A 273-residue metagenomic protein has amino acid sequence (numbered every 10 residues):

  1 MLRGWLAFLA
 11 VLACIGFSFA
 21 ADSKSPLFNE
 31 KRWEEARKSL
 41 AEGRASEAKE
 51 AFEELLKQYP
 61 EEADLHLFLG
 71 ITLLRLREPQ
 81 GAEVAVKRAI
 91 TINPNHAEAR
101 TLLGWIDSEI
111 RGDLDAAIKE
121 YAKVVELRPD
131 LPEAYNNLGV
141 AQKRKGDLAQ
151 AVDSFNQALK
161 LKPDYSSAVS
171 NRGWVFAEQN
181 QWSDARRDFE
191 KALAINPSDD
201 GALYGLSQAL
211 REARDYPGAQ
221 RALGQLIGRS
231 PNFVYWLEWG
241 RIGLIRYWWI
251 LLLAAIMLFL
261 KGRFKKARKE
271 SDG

Functional and structural regions predicted by a protein language model:
L27-D64, F68-I71, R75, W105-E109: Alpha-helical segment of the N-proximal tetratricopeptide repeat
F28-N29, A63-D64, A97-E98, P132-E133 (+4 more regions): Helix-start (N-cap) detector for alpha-helical repeat units in TPR-like alpha-solenoids, especially tetratricopeptide
A41-E50, R75-R88, E109-K123, K145-Q157 (+2 more regions): Structural signature of tandem alpha-helical TPR/SEL1-like repeats, specifically the intra-repeat loop/turn
Q58, I92, L127, L161 (+2 more regions): Structural marker of alpha-solenoid helical repeat scaffolds
T72, I106, A141, V175 (+3 more regions): TPR/TPR-like alpha-solenoid repeats
E190, A194, D200, Y204-V234: TPR/TPR-like (Sel1-like) alpha-helical repeat modules
F233-L251: Juxtamembrane/start-of-transmembrane alpha-helix segments at the extracytoplasmic/lumenal side of membrane anchors
